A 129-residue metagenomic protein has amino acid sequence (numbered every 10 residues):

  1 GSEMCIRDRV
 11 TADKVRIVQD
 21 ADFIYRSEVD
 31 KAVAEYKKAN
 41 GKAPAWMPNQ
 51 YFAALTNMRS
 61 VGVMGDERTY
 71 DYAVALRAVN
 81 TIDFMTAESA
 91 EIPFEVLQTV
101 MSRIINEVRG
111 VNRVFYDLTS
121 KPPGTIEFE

Functional and structural regions predicted by a protein language model:
E3-E129: ATP/NTP-dependent adenylation/nucleotidyl-transfer catalytic domains that generate, transfer, or process NMP-activated
